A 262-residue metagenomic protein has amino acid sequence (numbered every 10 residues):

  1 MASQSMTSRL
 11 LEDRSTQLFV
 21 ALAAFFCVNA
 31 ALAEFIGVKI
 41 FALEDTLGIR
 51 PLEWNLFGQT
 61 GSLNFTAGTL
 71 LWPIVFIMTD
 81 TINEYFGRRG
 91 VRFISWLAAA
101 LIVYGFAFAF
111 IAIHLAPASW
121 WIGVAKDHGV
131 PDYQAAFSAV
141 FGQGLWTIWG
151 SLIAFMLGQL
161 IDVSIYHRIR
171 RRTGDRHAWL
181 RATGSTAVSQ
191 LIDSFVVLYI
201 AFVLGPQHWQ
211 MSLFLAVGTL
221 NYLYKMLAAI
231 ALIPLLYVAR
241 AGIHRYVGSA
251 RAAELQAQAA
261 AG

Functional and structural regions predicted by a protein language model:
T7-A24: N-terminal membrane topogenic signal
F26-L43: Alpha-helical transmembrane segments of multi-pass membrane proteins
L70-T81: Central hydrophobic cores of alpha-helical transmembrane segments in multi-pass inner-membrane proteins across all
A98-A99, M156, W179-L191, G218-K225: Transmembrane helix-bundle signature of multi-pass membrane transporters/permeases
L101-A125, F155, Q159, Q190: Transmembrane alpha-helix/helix-exit interface in multi-pass inner-membrane proteins
A112-W146: Membrane-interface interhelical connector segments
I169-A182: Membrane interface segments of multi-pass transport proteins and intramembrane proteases
G242-G262: Short, highly charged, low-complexity non-transmembrane loops/tails of multi-pass membrane proteins
